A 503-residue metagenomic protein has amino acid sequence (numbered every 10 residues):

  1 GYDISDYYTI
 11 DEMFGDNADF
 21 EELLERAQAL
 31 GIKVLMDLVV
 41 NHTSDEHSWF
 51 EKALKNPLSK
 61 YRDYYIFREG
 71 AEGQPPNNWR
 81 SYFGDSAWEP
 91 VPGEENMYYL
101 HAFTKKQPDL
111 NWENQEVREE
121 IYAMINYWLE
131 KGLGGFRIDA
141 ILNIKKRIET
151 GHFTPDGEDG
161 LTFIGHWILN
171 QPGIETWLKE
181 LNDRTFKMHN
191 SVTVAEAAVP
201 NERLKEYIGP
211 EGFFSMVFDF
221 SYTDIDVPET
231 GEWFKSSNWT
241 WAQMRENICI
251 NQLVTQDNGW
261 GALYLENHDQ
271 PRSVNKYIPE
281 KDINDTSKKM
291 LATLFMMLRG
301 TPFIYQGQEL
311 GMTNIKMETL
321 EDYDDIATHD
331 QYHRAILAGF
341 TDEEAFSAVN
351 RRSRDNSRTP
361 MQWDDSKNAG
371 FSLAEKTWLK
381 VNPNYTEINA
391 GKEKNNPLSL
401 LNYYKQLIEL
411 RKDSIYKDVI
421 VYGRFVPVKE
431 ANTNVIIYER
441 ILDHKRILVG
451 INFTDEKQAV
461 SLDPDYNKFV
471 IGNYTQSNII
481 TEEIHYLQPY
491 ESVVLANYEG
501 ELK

Functional and structural regions predicted by a protein language model:
G1-K503: Active-site and adjacent substrate-binding regions of carbohydrate-active enzymes
